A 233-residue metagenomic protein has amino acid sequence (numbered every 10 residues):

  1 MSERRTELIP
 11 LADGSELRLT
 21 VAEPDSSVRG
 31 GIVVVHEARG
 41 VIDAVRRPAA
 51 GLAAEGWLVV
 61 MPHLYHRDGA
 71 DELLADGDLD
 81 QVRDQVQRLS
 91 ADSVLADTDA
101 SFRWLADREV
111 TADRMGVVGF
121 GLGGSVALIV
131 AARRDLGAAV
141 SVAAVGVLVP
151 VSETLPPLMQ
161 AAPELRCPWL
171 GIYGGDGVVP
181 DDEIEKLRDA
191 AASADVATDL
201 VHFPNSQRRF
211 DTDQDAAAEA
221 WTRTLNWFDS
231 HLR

Functional and structural regions predicted by a protein language model:
M1-R233: N-terminal cap/leader regions of alpha/beta-hydrolase-fold enzymes, predominantly small-molecule hydrolases
